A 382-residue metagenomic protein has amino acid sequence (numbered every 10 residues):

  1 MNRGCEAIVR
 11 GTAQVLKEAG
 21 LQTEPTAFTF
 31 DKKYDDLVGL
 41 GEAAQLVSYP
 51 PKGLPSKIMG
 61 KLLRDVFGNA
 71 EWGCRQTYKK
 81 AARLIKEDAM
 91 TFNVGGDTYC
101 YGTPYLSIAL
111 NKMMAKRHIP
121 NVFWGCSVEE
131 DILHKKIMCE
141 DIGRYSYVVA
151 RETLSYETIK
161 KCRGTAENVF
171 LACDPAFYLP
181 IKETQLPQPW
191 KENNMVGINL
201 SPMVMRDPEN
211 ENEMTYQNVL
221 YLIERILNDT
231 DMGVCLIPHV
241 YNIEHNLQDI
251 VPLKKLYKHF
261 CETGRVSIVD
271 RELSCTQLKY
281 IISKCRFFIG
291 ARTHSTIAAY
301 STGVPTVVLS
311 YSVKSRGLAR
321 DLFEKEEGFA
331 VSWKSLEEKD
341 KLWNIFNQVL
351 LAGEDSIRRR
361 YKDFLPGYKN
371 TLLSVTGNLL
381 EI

Functional and structural regions predicted by a protein language model:
M1-I382: Active-site anion-handling motifs in enzyme catalytic cores
